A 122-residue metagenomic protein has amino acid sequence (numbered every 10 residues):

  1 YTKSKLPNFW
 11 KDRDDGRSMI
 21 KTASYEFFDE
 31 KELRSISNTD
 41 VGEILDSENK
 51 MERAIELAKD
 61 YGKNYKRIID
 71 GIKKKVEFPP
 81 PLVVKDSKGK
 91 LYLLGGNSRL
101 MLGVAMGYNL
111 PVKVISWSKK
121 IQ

Functional and structural regions predicted by a protein language model:
Y1-G16: N-terminal extension/subdomain marker
S4, T22-S24: Serine/threonine-rich, low-complexity intrinsically disordered segments
D12-D15, S24-N38: Short, well-structured hydrophobic secondary-structure segments
I36-L94: Short alpha-helix boundary/capping and kink motifs at helix termini
P79, L100-M101, L110: Glycine-centered loop/turn positions within well-structured domains that cap or flank conserved ligand/cofactor-binding
K90-M106: A sequence-level detector for short glycine-anchored, His/Arg-bearing signature motifs that mark catalytic or binding
L110-S116: Short hydrophobic/aromatic-enriched beta-strand-loop microsegments
S116-Q122: Amphipathic, charge-rich alpha-helical segments that serve as recognition/docking helices
